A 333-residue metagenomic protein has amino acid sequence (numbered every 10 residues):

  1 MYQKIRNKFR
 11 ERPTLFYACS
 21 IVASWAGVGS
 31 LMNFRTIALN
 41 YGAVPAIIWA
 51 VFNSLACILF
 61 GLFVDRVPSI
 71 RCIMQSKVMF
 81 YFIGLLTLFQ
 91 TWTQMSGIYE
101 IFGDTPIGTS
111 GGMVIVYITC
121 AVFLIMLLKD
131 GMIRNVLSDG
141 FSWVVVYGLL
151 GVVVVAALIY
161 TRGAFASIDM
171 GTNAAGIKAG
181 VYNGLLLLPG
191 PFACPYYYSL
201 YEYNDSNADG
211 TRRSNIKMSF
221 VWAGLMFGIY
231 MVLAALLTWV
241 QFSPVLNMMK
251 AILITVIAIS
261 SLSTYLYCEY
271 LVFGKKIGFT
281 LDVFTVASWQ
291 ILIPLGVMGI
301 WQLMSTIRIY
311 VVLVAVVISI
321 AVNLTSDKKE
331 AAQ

Functional and structural regions predicted by a protein language model:
M1-M32, L127-I133, L137, W143-V154 (+4 more regions): Membrane-interface "cap" regions at the ends of multi-pass membrane proteins
K8-C72, L185-G190, Y197-I257: Membrane-interface helix-loop-helix modules in multi-pass membrane proteins
Y17-I21, K77-L86, S142-A156, A223-I229 (+1 more regions): Small-residue-rich segments of transmembrane alpha-helices in multi-pass membrane proteins, especially helix faces
A23, I48-D130, N183-P189, K250-T264 (+2 more regions): Helix-loop-helix module between adjacent transmembrane segments
V28-L39, V44, V67, F89-T105 (+4 more regions): Transmembrane helix-loop junctions in multi-pass membrane proteins
Q75-F80, M226, I259, L271-V316: Loop-to-transmembrane helix boundary motifs in multi-pass membrane proteins
T87-I115, F123-R134, S142-G171, L188-P191 (+2 more regions): Hydrophobic alpha-helical segments and their helix-loop junctions in multi-pass secondary transporters
V146-A156, S261-E269, F284-W289, T306-A331: Hydrophobic alpha-helical segments of multi-pass membrane transport proteins
